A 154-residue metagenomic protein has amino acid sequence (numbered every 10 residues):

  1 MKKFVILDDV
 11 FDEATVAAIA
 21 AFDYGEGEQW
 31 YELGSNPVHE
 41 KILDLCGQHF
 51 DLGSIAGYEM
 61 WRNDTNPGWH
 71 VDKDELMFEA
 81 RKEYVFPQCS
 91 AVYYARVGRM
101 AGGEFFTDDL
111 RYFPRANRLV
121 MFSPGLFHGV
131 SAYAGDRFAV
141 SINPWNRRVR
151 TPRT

Functional and structural regions predicted by a protein language model:
M1-L119, G125-T154: Fe(II)/2-oxoglutarate oxygenase catalytic core
